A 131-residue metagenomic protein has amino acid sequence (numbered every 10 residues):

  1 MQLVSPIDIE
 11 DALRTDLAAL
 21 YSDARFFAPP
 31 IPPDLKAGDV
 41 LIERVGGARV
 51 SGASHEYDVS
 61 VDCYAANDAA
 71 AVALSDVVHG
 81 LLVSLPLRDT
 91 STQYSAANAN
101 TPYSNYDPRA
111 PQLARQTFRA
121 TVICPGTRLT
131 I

Functional and structural regions predicted by a protein language model:
M1-S51, L85-Q93, T130: Small/polar-rich, solvent-exposed N-terminal microdomains that initiate assembly or binding
L3-I7, A65, A110: Charge-dense, low-complexity intrinsically disordered segments
V40-I42, S54-Y57, L74-D76, P111-Q112 (+1 more regions): Surface-exposed beta-strand edges and their flanking turn/coil or helix-capping segments
V45-A48, V59-C63, G80-V83: Short, low-complexity, polar/charged sequence segments that are solvent-exposed and flexible
A53-A71, Q112-P125: Oligomerization/assembly interface segments of phage tail-like spikes and tubes
N67-R88: Mid-chain, well-packed structural core segment of small domains
L82-I131: Acidic-leaning, charged glycine-interspersed low-complexity segments
